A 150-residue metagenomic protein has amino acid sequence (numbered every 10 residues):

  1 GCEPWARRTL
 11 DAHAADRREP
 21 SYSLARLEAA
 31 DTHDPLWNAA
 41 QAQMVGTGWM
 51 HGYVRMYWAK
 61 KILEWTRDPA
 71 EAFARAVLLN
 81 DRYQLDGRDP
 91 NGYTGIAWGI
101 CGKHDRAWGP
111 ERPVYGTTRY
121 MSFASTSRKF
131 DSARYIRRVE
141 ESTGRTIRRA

Functional and structural regions predicted by a protein language model:
G1-H51, G116-Y120: Gly/Thr-rich phosphate-binding loop signature of adenosyl cofactor/nucleotide-binding cores
C2-R7, M50, R55-Q84, P90-A97: Active/binding-pocket-proximal capping segment
D31, T66-R67, F130: Short coil/turn linker and secondary-structure boundary residues
Q43, L79, R138, S142: Residues that form generic nucleotide/phosphate-binding pockets
R75-S132: Conserved, well-ordered active-site substructure
A97, A133-A150: Substrate/cofactor-recognition hotspot
